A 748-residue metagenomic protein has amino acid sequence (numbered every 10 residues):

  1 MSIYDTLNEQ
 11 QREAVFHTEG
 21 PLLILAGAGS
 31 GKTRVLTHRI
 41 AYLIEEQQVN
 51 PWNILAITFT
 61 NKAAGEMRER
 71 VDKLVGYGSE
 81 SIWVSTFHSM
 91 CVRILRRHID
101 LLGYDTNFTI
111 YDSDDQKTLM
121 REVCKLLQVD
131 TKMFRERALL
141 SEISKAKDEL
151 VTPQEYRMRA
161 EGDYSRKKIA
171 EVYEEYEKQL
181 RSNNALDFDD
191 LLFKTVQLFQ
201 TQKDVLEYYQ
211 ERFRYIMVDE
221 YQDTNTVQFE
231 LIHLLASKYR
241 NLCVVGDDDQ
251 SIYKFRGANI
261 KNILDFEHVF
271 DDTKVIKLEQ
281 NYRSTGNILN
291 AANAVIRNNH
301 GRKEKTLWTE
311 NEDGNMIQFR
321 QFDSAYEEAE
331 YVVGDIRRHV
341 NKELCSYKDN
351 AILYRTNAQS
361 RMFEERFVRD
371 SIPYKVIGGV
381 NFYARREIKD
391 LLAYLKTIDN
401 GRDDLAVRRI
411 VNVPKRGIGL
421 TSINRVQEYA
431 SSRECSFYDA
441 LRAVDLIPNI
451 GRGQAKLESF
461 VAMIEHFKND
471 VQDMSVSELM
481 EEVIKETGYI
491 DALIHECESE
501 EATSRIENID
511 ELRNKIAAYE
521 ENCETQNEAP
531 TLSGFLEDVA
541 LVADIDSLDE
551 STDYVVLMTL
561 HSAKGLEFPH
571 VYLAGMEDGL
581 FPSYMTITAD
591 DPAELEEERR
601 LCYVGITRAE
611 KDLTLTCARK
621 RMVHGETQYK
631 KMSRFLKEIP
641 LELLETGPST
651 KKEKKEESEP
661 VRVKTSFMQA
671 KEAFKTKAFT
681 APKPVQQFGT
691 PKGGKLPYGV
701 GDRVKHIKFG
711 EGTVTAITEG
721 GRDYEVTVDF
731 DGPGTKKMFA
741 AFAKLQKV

Functional and structural regions predicted by a protein language model:
Y4-T18, V227: N-terminal pre-P-loop "Q-motif" helix
E19-L22, S30, I40-Y215, S237-R240 (+16 more regions): A basic/glycine-biased coupling hinge at the interface between accessory DNA-binding modules
G20, V49-N53, G78-S81, K238-N241 (+9 more regions): Short glycine-/polar-rich loops that comprise or flank the Walker A/P-loop and associated switch/sensor motifs
A28-L36, I99, D271-K274, E279-P373 (+5 more regions): Helicase P-loop NTPase motor core
S30, V218, Q222-G301, K305-E310 (+2 more regions): Conserved helicase motor core of SF1/SF2 NTP-dependent helicases
M90-H98, D249-R256, R283-S284, I377-D399 (+1 more regions): Short alpha-helix plus adjacent loop in nuclease-associated cores
M158, G162, S346, S360-I372 (+3 more regions): Conserved helicase C-terminal RecA-like lobe
D549, G575-K737, F742-V748: C-terminal accessory regions
